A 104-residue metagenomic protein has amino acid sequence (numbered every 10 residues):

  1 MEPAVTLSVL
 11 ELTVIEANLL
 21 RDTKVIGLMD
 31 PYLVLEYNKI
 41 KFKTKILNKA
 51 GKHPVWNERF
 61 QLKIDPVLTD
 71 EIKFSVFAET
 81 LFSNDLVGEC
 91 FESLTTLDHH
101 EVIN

Functional and structural regions predicted by a protein language model:
M1-L7: PEST-like, low-complexity acidic/proline-rich intrinsically disordered segments, predominantly at protein N-termini
P3, E16, K39-K43, N57 (+1 more regions): A near-ubiquitous, low-amplitude feature marking generic local secondary-structure context
P3, N18-L28, K63, V67-N104: C2-type phospholipid-binding modules
S8-K52, T80: Calcium-regulated, polybasic anionic-phospholipid
E11, V34, N38, F60 (+2 more regions): A generic structural signal for ordered alpha-helices
K49-P54, T95-L97: Short proline/glycine- and polar residue-rich coil/turn motifs
P54-D65: Exposed aromatic-hydrophobic patches
